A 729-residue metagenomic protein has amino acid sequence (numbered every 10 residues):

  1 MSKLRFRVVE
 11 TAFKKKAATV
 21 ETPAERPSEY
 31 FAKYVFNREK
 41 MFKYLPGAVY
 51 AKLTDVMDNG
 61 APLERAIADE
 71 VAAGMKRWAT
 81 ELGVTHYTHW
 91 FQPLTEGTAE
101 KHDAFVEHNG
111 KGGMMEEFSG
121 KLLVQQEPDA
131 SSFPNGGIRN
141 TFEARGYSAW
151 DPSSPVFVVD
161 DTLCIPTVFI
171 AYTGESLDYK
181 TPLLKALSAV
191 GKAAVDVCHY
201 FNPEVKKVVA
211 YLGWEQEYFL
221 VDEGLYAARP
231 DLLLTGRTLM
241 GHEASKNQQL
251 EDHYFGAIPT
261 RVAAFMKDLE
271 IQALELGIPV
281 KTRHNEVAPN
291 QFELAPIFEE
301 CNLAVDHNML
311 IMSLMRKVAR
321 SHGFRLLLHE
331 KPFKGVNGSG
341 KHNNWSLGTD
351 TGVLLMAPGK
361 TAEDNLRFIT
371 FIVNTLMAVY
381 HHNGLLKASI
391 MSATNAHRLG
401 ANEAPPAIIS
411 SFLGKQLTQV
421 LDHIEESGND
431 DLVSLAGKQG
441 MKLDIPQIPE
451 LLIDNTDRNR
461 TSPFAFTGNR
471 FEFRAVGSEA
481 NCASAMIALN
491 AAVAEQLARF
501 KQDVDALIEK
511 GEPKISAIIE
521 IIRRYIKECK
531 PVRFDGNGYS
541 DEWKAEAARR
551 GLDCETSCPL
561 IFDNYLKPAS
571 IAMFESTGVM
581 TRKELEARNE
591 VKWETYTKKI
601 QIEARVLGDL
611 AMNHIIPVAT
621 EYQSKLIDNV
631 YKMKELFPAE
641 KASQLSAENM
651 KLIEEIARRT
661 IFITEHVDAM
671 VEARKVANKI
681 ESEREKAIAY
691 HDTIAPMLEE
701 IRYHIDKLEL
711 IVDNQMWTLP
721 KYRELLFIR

Functional and structural regions predicted by a protein language model:
S2-A24, S132, T141-P155, T162: N-terminal hydrophobic targeting/anchoring segments and the immediately downstream early-domain regions of hydrolases
S2-L45, Y200, K207-L225, P230 (+1 more regions): Active-site-facing alpha/beta catalytic cores
K15-G120, V124-N140: Histidine/acidic residue-rich metal-binding segments in metalloenzymes
I67, F91, S119, P296-F298 (+5 more regions): Active-site proximal loops enriched in glycine and acidic residues that flank catalytic Cys/His/Asp and coordinate
I67-V71, F91-P93, K121-L122, F169 (+4 more regions): Active-site-proximal loop/turn and secondary-structure-junction residues that shape catalytic pockets, frequently
E96-G113, S131, R229, G236-T238 (+4 more regions): Short linear, low-complexity motifs centered on an aromatic residue
E143-L328, N337-G340, L347-E590: Glycine-rich, acidic/polar active-site loops that bind/position phosphate-bearing ligands
Y525-R729: C-terminal amphipathic alpha-helical interaction region
